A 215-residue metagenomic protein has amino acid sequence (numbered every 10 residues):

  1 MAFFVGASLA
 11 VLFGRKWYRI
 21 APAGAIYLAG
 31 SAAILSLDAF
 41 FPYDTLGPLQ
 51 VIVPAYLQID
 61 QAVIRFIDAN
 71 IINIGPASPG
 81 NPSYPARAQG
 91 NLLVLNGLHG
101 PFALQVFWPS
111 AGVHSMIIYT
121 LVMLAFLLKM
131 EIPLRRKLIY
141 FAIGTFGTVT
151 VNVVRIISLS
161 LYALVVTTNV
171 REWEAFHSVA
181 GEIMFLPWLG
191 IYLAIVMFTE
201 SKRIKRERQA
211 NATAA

Functional and structural regions predicted by a protein language model:
M1-A215: Hydrophobic N-terminal alpha-helices or hydrophobic patches in metabolic proteins across all domains of life
